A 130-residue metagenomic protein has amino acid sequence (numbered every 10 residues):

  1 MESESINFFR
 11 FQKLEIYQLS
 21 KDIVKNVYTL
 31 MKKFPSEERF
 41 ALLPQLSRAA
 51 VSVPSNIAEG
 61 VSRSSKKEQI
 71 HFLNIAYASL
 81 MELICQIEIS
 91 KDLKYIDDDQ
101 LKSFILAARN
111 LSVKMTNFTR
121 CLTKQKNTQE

Functional and structural regions predicted by a protein language model:
M1-E130: Amphipathic alpha-helical assembly/interaction segments
